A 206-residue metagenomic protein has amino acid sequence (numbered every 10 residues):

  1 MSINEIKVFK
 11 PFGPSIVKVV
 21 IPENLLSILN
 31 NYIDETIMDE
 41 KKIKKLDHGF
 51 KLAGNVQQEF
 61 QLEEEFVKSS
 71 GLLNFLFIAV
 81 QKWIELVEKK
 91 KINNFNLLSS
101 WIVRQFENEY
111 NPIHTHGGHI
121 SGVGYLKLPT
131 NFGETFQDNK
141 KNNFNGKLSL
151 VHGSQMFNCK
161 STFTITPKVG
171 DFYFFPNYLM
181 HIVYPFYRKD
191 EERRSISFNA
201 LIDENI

Functional and structural regions predicted by a protein language model:
M1-K90, W101, N108-N111: Non-heme Fe(II)/2-oxoglutarate
K18, S121-V123, S195-S197: Beta-strand secondary-structure signal
N24, M156-C159, I206: Short, surface-exposed beta-strand/loop "edge" segments at domain boundaries and coil↔beta transitions
L98-F174, Y184, E191-E192: Catalytic core of non-heme Fe(II) oxygenases with the double-stranded beta-helix
L179-I182: Short, charged beta-turn/beta-strand-edge "cap" motif at the junction between a beta-strand and an adjacent loop
Y187-N199: C-terminal/domain-terminus segments
N199-I206: Double-stranded beta-helix
